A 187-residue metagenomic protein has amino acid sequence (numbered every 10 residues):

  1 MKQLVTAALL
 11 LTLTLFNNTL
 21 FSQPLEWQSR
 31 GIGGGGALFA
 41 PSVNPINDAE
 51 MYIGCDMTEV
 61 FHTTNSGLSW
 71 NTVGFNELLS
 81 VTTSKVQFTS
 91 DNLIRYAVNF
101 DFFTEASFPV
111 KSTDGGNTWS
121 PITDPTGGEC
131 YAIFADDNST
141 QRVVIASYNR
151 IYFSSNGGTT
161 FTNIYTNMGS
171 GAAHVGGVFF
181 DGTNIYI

Functional and structural regions predicted by a protein language model:
M1-P24: Bacterial Sec-dependent N-terminal signal peptides
S22-I187: Extracellular glycan-interacting surfaces
